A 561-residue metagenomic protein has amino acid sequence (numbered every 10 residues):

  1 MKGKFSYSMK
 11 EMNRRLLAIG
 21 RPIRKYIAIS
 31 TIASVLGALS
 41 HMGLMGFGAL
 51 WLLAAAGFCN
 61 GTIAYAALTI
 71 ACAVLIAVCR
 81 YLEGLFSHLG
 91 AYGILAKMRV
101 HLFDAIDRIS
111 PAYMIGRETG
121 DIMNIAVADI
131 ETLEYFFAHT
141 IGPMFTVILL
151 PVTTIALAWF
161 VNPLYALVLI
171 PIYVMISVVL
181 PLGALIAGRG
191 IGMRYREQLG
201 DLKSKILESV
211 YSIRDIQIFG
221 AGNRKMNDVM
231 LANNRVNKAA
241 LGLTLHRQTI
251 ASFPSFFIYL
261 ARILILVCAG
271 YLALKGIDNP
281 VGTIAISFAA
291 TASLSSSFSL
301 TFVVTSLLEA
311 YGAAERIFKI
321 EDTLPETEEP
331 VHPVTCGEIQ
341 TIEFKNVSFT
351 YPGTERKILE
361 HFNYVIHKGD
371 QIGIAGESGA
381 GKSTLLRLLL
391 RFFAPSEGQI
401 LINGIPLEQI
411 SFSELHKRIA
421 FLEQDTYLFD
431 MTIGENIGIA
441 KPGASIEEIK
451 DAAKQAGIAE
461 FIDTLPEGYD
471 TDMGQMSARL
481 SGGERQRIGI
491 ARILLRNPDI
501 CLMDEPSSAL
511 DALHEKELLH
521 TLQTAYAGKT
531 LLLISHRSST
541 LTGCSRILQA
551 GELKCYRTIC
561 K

Functional and structural regions predicted by a protein language model:
M1-S40, G61-Y65, E83-S87, A91 (+10 more regions): Membrane-integrated ABC transporters
K2-S6, F86, Y92, V100-N124 (+6 more regions): Short intracellular "coupling" helices and adjacent cytoplasmic loop segments at the cytosolic face of multi-pass
L17-K25, P111-A112, A128-F137, I141 (+10 more regions): An intracellular "coupling" helix at the cytosolic face of ABC transporter transmembrane type-1 domains
P22, Y26-G37, Y65, C72 (+4 more regions): Transmembrane helices of ABC transporter permease
K25-F47, A54-L95, I115, V281 (+1 more regions): Transmembrane-helix motif of ABC transporter permease domains
A54-A67, L157-P171, H246-A314, I320-E321: Helix-loop-helix
H88-D104, F145-T146, L169-R214, A221-N223 (+5 more regions): Cytoplasmic coupling helices
G337-K561: ABC-type nucleotide-binding domain
